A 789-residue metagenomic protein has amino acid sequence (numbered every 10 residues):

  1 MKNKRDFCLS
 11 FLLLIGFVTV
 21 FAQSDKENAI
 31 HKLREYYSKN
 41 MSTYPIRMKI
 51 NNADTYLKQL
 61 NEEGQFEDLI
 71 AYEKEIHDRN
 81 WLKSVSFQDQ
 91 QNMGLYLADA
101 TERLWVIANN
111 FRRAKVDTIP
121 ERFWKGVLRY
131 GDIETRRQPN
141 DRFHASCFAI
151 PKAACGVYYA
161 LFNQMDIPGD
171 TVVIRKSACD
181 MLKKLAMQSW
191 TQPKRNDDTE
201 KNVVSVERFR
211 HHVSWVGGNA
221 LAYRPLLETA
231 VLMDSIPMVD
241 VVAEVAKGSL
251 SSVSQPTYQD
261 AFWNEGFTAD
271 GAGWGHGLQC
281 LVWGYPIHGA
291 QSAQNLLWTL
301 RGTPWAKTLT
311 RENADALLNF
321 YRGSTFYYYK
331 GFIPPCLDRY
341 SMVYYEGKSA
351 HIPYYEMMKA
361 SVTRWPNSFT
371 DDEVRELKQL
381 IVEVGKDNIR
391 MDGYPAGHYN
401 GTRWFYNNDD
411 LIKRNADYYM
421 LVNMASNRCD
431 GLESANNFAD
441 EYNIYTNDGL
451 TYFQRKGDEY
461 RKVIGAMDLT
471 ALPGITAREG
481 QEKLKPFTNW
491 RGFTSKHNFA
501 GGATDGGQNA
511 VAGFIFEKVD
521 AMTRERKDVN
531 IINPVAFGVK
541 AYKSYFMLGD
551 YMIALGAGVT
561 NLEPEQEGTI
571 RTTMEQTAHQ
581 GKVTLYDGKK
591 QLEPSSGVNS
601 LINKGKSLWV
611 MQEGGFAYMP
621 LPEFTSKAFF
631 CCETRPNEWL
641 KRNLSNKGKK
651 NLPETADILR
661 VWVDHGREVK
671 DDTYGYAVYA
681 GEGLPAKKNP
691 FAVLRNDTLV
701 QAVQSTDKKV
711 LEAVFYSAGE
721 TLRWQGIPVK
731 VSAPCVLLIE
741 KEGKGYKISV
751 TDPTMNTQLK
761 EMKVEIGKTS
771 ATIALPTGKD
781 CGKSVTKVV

Functional and structural regions predicted by a protein language model:
M1-S24: Bacterial Sec-dependent N-terminal signal peptides
C8, C147, C155, C179 (+6 more regions): Generic recognition of cysteine residues
A22-D54: Intrinsically disordered, low-structural-confidence terminal and linker regions
I46-R339: Aromatic-lined, polymer-binding surfaces characteristic of secreted/periplasmic polysaccharide-degrading enzymes
V172, P620-P622, A628, A774 (+1 more regions): Beta-strand-enriched accessory nucleic-acid recognition/scaffold domains that flank the catalytic cores of large
G289, L296-K747, T751-Q758, G767-T769: Extended polysaccharide-engagement surfaces of secreted carbohydrate-active enzymes
N407, D672-A677, L775-V789: C-terminal beta-strand-rich structural cap/linker in extracellular carbohydrate-active enzymes
K763-E765: Terminal low-complexity/disordered tails
